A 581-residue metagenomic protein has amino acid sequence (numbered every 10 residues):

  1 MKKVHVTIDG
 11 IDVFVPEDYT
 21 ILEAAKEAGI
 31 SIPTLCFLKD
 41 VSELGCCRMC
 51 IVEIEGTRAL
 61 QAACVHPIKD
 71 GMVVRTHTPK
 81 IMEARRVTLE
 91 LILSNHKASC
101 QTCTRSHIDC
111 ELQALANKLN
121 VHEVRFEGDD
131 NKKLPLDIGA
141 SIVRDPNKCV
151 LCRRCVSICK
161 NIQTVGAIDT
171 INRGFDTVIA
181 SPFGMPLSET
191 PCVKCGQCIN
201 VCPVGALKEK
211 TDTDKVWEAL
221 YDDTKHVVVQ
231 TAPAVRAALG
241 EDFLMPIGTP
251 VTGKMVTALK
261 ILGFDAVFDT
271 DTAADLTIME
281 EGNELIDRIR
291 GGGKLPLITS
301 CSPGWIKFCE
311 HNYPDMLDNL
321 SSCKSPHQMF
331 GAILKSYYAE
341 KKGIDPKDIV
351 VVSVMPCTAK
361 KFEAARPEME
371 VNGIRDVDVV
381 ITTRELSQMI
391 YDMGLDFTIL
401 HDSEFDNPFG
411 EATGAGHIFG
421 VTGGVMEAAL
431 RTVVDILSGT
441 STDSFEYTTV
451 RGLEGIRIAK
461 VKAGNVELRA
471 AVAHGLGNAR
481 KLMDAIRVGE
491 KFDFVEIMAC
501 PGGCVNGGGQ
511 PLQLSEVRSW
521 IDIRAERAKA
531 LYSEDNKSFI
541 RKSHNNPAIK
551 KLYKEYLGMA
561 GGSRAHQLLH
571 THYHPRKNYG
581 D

Functional and structural regions predicted by a protein language model:
M1-K2: Terminal leader/tail segments of proteins
H5, D12-R85, T104, K210-D581: Iron-sulfur-associated redox domains of electron-transfer enzymes in respiratory and anaerobic energy metabolism
R48-K194, V204-D222, H226: Fe-S ferredoxin-like electron-transfer domains and their immediately adjacent linker/connector regions across
I199: Conserved glycine-bearing catalytic or ligand-binding loops at nucleotide- and phosphate-handling centers of large
